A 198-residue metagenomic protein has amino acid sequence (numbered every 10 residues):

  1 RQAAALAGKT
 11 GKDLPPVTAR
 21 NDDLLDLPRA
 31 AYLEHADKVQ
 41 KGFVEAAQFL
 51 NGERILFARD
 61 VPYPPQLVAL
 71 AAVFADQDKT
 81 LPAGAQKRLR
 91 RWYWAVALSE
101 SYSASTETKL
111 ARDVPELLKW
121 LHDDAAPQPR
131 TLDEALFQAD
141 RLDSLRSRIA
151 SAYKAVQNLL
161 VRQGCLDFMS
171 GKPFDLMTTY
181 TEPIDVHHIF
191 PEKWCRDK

Functional and structural regions predicted by a protein language model:
R1-L142: A cross-family structural signal marking well-folded subdomains
L98-K198: Intrinsically disordered, low-complexity N-proximal targeting/linker segments that flank membranes
